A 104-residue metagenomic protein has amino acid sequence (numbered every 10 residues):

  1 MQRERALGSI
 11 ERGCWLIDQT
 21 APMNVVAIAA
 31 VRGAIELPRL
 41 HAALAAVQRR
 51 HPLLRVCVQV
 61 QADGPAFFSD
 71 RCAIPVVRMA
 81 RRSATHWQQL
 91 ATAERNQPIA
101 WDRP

Functional and structural regions predicted by a protein language model:
M1-L37, A42: N-terminal beta-alpha "docking/capping" segments at the starts of catalytic domains in thioester/acy l-group-handling
Q2, H41-P104: Acyl-thioester-dependent condensation/acyltransferase catalytic cores
